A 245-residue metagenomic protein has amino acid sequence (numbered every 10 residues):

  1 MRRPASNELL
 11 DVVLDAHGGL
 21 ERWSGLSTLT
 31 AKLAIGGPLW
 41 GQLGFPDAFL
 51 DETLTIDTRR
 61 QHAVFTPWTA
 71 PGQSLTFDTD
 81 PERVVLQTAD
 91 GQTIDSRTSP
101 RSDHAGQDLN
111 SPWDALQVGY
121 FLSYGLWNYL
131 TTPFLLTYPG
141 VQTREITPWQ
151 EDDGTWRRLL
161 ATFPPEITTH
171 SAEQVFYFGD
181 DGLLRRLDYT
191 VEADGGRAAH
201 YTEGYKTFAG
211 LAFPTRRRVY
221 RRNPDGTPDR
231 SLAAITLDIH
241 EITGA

Functional and structural regions predicted by a protein language model:
M1-R2, D15, L20-D95, E145: N-terminal mature ectodomain segment of secretory-pathway/periplasmic proteins
R2-E8, A89-I167: Flexible, processing/modification-adjacent segments and terminal tails in exported/periplasmic/extracellular proteins
L10-G18, L159: Charged, amphipathic alpha-helical segments
A16, Q142-T147, H200-T202: Short structured motifs
K32-A34, D57, Q87, T147 (+4 more regions): A structural detector for beta-sheet-dominated domains
T58, F77-T79, Q150, F178 (+1 more regions): Generic beta-strand structural signal
W68-D114, T227-G244: Catalytic loop of the DD-peptidase/beta-lactamase superfamily, centered on the K-T-G motif and neighboring
D153-A245: Gly/Pro-enriched, hydrophobic low-complexity segments that function as extracytoplasmic propeptides/linkers
